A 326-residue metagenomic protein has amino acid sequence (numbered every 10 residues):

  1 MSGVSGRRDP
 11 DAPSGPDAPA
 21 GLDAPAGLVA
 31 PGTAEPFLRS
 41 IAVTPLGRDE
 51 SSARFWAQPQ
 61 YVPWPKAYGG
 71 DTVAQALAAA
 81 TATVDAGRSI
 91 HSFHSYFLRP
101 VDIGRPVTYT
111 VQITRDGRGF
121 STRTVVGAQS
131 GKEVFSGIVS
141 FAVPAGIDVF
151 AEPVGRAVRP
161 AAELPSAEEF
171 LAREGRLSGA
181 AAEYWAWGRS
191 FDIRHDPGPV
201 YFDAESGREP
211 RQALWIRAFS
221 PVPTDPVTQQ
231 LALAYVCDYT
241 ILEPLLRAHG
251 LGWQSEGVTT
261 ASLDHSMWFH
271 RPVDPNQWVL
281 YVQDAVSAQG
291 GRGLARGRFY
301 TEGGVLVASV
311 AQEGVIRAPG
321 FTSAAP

Functional and structural regions predicted by a protein language model:
M1-P326: Terminal targeting signals and extreme-terminal segments of soluble enzymes
